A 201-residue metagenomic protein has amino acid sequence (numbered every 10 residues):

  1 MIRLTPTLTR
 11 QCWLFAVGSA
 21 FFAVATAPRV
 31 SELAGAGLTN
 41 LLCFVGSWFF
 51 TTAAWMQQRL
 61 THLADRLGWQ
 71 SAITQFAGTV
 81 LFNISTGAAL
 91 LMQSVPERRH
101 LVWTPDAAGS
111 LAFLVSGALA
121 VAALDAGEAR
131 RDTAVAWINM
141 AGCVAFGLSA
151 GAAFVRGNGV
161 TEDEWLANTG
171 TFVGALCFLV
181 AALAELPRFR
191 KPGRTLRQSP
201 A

Functional and structural regions predicted by a protein language model:
M1-C12, M56-Q75, L119-W137, R188-S199: Helix-loop boundary elements of multi-pass alpha-helical membrane proteins
I2-T86, R98-H100: Early transmembrane hairpin module of multi-pass membrane proteins
R10-V17, L38-G46, L67-A77, R98-A112 (+4 more regions): Physicochemical signature of membrane-embedded alpha-helices that form the seven-helix bundle of GPCRs, emphasizing
V24-L41, G87-L101, D125-G127, A152-A167: Membrane-lumen (extracellular) interface motif
T51-Q58, N83-T86, L111-V121, A150 (+1 more regions): Cytoplasm-facing ends of alpha-helical transmembrane segments in multi-pass membrane proteins
A77, L81-R131: Membrane-proximal helix-loop-helix units in multi-pass membrane proteins
S116, L124-V155: Intrinsically disordered, low-complexity segments enriched in Gly and acidic/Ser/Thr residues that form flexible
A141-A201: C-terminal transmembrane-bundle signature of multipass membrane proteins, characterized by strong activation on
